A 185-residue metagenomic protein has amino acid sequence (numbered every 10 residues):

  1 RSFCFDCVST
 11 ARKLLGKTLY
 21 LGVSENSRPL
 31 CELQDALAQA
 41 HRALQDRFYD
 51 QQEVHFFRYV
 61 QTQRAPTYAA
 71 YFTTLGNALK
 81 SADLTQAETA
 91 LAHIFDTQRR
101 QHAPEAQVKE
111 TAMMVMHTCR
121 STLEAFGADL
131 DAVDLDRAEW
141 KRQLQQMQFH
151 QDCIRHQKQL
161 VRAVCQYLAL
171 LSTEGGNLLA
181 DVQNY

Functional and structural regions predicted by a protein language model:
R1-Y185: Cytosolic nucleotide-utilizing catalytic cores of signal-transduction proteins
